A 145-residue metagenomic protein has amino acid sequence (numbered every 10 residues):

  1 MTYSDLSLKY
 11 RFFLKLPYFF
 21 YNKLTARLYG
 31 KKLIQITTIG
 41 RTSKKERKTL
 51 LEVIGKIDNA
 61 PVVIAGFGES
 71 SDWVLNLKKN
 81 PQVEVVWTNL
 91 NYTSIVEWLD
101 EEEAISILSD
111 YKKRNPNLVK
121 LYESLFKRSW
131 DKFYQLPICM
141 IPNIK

Functional and structural regions predicted by a protein language model:
M1-L33, N117-F133: Alpha-helical membrane-targeting segments
M1-R11, Q35-G40, W87-W98: N-terminal short leaders/motifs
S7, R47-L51, K78-Q82: Membrane-targeting and insertion segments and their boundary/processing signals
K9-L16, N22-A26, K45-K48, I54-N59 (+1 more regions): A broad, low-specificity signal for short, low-complexity segments enriched in glycine/proline and polar/charged
Y21-R27, I39-R41, P61-V63, S70-D72 (+1 more regions): Intrinsically disordered, low-complexity segments enriched in polar/charged residues with Gly/Pro, especially when
K31-G66: Short beta-strand segments
G68-I141, K145: Short, structured beta-strand-loop surface elements
